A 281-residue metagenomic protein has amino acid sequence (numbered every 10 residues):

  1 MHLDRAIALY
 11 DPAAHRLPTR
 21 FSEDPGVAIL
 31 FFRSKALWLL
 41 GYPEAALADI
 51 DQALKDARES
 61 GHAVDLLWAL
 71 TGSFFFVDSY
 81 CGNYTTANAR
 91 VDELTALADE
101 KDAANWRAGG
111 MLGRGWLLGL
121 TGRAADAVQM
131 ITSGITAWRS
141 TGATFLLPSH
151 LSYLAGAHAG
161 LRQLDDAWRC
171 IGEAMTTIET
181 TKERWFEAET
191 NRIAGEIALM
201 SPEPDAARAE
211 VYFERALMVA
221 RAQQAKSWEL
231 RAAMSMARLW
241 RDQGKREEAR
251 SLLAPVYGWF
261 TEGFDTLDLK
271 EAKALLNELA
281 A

Functional and structural regions predicted by a protein language model:
M1-A8, L30-A281: Helix-coil-helix junctions within alpha-helical repeat/solenoid scaffolds
H15-R16, R20-E23, E203-A207: Short coil/turn and helix-start
P25-A28: Extended HEAT/HEAT-like alpha-solenoid repeat tracts in very large eukaryotic scaffold/adaptor proteins
